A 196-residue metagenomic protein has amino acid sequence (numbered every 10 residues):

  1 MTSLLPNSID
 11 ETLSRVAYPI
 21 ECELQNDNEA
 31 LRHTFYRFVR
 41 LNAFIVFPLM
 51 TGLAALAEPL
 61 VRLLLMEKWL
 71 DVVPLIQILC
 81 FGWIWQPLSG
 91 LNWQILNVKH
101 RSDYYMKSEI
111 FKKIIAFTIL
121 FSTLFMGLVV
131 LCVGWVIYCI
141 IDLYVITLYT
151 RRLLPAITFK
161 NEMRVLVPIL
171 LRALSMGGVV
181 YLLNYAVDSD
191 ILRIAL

Functional and structural regions predicted by a protein language model:
M1-S3, A30-T34, E67-I76, I191-L196: Interfacial/gating helices of multi-pass transporter permease domains
M1-V46, W93-V98: Helix-loop junctions and terminal segments of transmembrane helices in multi-pass membrane transport/translocation
T2-S3, L41-I45, P74-I78, H100-Y105 (+4 more regions): Short alpha-helical transmembrane interface motifs in multi-pass membrane proteins
I9, F35-P87, F117-S122, L174-L182: Alpha-helical transmembrane segments of multi-pass membrane transport and lipid-handling proteins
S14, P74-L153, M176: Short runs within selected transmembrane alpha-helices of multi-pass transporters and secretion channels
C22, V61-R62, L124, T150-P155 (+2 more regions): Membrane-water interface at transmembrane helix exits
E29, K68, H100-Y104: Conserved short cytoplasmic inter-helical helices of the MFS fold
K112, M126, M163-L196: Transmembrane alpha-helical segments of multi-pass transport proteins
